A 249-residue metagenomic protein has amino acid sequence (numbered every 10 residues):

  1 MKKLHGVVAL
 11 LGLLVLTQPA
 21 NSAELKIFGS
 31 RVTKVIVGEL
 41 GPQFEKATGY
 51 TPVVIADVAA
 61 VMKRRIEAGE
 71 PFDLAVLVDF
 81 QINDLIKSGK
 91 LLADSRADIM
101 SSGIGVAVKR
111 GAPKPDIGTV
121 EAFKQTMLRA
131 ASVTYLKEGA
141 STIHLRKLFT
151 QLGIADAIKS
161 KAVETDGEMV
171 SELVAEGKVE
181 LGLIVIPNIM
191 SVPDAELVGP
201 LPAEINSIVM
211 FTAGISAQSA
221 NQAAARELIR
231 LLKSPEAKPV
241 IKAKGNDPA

Functional and structural regions predicted by a protein language model:
M1-K2: N-terminal secretory signal peptides that target proteins for export/translocation
H5-T17: Bacterial N-terminal signal peptides
S22-A60, R64-A68, V76-G89, A93 (+2 more regions): Exported/periplasmic ABC-transporter solute-binding proteins
F72: Dinucleotide-binding Rossmann-like beta1-alpha1 core, especially the glycine-rich loop that anchors the ADP
